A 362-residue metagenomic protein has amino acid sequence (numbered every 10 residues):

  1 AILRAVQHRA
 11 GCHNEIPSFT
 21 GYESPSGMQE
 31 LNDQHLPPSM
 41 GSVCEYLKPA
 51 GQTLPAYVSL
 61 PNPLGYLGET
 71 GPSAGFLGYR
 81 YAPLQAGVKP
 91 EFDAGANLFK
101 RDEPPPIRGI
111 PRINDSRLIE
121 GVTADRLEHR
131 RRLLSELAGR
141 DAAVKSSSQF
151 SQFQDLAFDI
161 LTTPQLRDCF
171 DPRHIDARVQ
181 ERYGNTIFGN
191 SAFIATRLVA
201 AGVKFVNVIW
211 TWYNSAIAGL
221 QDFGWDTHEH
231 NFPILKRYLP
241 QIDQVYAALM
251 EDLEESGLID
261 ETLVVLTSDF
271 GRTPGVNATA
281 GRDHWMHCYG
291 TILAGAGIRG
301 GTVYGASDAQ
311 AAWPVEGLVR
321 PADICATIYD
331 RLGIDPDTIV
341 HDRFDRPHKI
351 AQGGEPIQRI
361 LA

Functional and structural regions predicted by a protein language model:
A1-A362: Ligand-binding pockets and gating/stacking loops
